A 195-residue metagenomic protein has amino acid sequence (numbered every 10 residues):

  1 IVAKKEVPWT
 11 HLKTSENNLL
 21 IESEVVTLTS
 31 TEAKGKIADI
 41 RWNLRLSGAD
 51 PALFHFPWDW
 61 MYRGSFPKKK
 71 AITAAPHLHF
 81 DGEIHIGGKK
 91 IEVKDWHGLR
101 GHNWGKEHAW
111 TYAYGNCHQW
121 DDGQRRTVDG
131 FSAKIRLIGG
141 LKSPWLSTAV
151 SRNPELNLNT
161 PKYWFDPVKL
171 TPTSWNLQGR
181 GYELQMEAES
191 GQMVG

Functional and structural regions predicted by a protein language model:
I1-G195: Structured soluble/peripheral alpha/beta segments that form catalytic or ligand/cofactor-binding pockets
